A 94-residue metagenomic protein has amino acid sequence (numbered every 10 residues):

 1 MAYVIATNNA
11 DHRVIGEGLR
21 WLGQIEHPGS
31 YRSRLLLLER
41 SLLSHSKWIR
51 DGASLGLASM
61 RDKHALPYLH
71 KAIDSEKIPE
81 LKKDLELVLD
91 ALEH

Functional and structural regions predicted by a protein language model:
M1-A6, P28-L43, D62-D74: Amphipathic alpha-helical scaffolding segments comprising HEAT/armadillo-like alpha-solenoid repeats
M1-G18: Eukaryotic acidic, serine/proline-rich intrinsically disordered low-complexity regions that function as flexible
A10-D11, H45-S46, K77-K82: Short inter-helical turns and helix N-cap capping residues of alpha-solenoid HEAT/ARM repeat scaffolds
R13-G29, R50-D62, K82-H94: Structural detector for internal amphipathic alpha-helices that build alpha-solenoid repeat scaffolds
L36-E39, W48-G52: Short, local alpha-helical segments
A72-P79, E93: C-terminal amphipathic "assembly/sorting" segment characterized by alternating charged and hydrophobic residues
